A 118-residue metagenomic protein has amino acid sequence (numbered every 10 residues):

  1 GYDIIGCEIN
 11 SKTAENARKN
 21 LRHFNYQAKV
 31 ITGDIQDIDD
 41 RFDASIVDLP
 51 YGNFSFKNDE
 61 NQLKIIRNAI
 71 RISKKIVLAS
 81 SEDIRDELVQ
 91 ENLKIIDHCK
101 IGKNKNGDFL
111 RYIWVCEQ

Functional and structural regions predicted by a protein language model:
G1-Q118: Class I S-adenosyl-L-methionine-dependent methyltransferase catalytic core
